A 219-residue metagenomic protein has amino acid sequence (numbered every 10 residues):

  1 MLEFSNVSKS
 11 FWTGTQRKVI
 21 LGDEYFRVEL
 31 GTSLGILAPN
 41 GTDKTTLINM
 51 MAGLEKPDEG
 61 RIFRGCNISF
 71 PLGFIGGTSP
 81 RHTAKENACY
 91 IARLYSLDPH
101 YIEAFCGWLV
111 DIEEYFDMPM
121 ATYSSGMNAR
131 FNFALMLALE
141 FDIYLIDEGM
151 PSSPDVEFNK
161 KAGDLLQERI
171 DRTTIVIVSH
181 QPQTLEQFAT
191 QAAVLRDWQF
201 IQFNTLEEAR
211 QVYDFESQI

Functional and structural regions predicted by a protein language model:
M1-R27, S33-G35: A short, flexible loop at the N-terminus of ABC-type nucleotide-binding domains that lies
S10, N67, L72-V156, D164: ABC-family P-loop ATPase nucleotide-binding domains
T32-R93: ABC ATPase nucleotide-binding domain signature region
F63-R64, L137-A138, Q167-D171: Conserved catalytic network of the ASCE P-loop NTPase/AAA+ motor domain
K160, W198-I219: Conserved beta-strand-loop-alpha-helix hinge in the C-terminal portion of ABC ATPase nucleotide-binding domains
L165-H180: Conserved catalytic loops of ABC-family nucleotide-binding domains
Q181-F188: Conserved H-loop
